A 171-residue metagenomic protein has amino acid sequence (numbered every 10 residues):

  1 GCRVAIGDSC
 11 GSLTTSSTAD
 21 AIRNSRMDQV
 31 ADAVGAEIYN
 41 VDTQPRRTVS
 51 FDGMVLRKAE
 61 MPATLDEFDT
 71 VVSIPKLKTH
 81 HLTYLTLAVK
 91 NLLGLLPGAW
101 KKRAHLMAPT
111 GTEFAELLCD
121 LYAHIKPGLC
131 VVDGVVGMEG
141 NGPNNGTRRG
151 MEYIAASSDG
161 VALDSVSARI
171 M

Functional and structural regions predicted by a protein language model:
G1-M171: N-terminal and secondary-structure boundary signal
